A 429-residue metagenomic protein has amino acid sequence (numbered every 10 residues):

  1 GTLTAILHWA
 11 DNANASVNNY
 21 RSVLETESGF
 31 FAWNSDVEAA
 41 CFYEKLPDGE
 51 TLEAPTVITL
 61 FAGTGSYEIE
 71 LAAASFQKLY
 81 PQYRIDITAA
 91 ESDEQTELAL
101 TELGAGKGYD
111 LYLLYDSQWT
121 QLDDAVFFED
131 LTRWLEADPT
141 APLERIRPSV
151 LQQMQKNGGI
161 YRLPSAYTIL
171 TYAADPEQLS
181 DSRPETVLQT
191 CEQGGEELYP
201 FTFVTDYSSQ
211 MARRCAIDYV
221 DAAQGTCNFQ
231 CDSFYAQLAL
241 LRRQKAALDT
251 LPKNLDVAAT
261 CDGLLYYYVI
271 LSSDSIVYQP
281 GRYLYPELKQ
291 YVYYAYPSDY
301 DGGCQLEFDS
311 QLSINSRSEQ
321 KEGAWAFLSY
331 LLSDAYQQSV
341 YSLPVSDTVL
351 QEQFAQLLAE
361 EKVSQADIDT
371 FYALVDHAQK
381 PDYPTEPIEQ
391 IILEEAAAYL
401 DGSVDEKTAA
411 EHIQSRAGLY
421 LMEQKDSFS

Functional and structural regions predicted by a protein language model:
E53-S66, Y83-T88, L111: Short, well-ordered beta-strand elements
T64-Q82, I392: Short, polar/charged alpha-helical segment
Q82-R145, L265-Y266: Extracytoplasmic "Venus flytrap"/periplasmic binding protein-like
S117-T171, S182-R183, L288-P297: Hinge/lid segment of periplasmic solute-binding proteins
T132-R145, I217-Q237, S298-G303, G402: Short, solvent-exposed loop/beta-turn-alpha elements that line the ligand-binding surface or hinge of extracytoplasmic
M154-P252, S316-E322, D405: Helix-loop-helix "hinge/cap" segment bordering the ligand-binding cleft or interdomain interface
A239-Q320: Extracytoplasmic/periplasmic substrate-binding proteins
Y341-A398, D426-F428: Long, aromatic- and glycine/proline-rich binding clefts that accommodate carbohydrate-like moieties
